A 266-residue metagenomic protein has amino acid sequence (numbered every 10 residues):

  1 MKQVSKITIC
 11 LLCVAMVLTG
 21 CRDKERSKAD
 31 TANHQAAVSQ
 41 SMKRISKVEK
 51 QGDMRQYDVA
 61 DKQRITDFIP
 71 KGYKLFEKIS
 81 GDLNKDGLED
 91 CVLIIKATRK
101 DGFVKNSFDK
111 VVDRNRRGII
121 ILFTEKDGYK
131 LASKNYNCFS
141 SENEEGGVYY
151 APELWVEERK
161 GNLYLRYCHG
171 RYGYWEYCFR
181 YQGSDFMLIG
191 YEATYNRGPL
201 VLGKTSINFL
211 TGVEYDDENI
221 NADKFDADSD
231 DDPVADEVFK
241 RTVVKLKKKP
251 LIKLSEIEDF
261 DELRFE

Functional and structural regions predicted by a protein language model:
M1-I9: Bacterial N-terminal signal peptides that target proteins for export
L18-G20: C-terminal motif of bacterial Sec signal peptides marking the signal peptidase cleavage site
R22-Q35, M42-I45, E153-E266: Acidic, small-residue rich beta-repeat scaffolds with periodic aromatic anchors
H34, V38-K71, D127-V148: Blade-edge motifs of beta-propeller repeat domains
Y73-K78: Primarily EF-hand calcium-binding motifs
L83-I95, E157-Y167: Acidic/hydrophobic-patterned starts of short beta strands in beta-sheet-rich repeat architectures
E89-S107: Charged, amphipathic alpha-helical segments
G102-Y136, F179-Y181: Beta-propeller blade repeat segments, especially FG-GAP/WD-type strand-to-loop junctions in 6- to 7-bladed propeller
